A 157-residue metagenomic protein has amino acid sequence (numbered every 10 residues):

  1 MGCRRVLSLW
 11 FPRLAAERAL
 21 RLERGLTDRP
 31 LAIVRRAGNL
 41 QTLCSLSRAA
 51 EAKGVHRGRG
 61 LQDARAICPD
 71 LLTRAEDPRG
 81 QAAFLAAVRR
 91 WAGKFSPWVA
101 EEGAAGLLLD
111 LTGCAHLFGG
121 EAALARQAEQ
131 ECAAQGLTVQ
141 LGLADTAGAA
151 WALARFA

Functional and structural regions predicted by a protein language model:
M1-L108, G113-A115, A122-Q130, A134 (+2 more regions): Residues that scaffold, gate, or flank divalent-cation-dependent active/transport sites
W151-A157: Short, low-order "capping/linker" segments at domain edges
